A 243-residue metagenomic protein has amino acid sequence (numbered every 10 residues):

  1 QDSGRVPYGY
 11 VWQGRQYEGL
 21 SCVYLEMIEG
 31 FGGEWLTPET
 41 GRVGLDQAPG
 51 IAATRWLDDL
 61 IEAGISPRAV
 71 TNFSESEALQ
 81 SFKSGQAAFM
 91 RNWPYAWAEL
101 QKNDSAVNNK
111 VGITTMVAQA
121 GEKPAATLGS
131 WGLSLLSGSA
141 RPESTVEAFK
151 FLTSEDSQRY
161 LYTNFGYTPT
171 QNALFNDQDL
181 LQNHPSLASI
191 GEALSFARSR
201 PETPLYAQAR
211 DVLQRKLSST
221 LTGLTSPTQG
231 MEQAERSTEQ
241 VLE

Functional and structural regions predicted by a protein language model:
Q1, E39-T71: Glycine-centered hinge/linker elements that transmit conformational signals in sensory and ligand-binding systems
Q1-R15, S154-N164, Q240-E243: Bilobed periplasmic-binding protein-like "clamshell/Venus-flytrap" ligand-binding domains
Q1-V43, A87: Extracytoplasmic/periplasmic solute-binding protein
G9, I61, A88-N92, G112: Paired acidic/hydrophobic, glycine-rich loop segments that form the ligand-binding mouth/hinge of periplasmic-binding
R55, D59-I65, E77, Q101-Y167 (+3 more regions): Extracytoplasmic/periplasmic substrate-recognition and gating elements
R68-K83: Short helix-initiation/N-cap motifs at beta->coil->alpha
E75, N92-W97, W131, G191: Beta->alpha turn/N-cap motifs
V111-T115, T163-R215, S219: Long, aromatic- and glycine/proline-rich binding clefts that accommodate carbohydrate-like moieties
